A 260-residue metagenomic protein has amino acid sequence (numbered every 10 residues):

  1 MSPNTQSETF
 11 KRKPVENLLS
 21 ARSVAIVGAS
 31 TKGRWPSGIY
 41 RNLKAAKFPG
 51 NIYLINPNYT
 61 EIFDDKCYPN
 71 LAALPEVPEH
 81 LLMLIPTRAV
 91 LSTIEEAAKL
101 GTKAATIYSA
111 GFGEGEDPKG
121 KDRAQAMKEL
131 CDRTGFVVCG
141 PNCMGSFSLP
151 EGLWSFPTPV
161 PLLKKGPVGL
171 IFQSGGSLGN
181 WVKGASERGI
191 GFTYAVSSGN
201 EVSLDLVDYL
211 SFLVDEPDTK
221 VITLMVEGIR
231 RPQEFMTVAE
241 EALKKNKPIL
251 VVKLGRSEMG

Functional and structural regions predicted by a protein language model:
M1-G260: Catalytic-core regions of core metabolic enzymes, especially those transforming organic acids/acyl-group intermediates
